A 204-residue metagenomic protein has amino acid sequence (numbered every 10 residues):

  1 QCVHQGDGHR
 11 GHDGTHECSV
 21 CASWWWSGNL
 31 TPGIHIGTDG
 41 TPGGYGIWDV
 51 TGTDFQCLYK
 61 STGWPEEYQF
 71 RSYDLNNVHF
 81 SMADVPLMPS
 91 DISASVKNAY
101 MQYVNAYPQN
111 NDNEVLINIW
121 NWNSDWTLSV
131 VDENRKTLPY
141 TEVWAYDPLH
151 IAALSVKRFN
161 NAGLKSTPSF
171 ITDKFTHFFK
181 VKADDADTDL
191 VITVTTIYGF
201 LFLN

Functional and structural regions predicted by a protein language model:
Q1-A94, N98, K136-L138, K157 (+1 more regions): Conserved beta-sheet core of the metallophosphoesterase superfamily
K60, F200-N204: Edge beta-strands of extracellular beta-sandwich domains
Q102-A106, N113-W122: Short edge beta-strand/loop segments characteristic of extracellular beta-sandwich folds
N110-D112, D125, D185-D189: Extracellular Ig-like/FN3 beta-sandwich strand-entry sites
S124-S155: Extended low-complexity, serine/threonine- and proline-enriched intrinsically disordered segments
L128, D187-Y198: Short, aromatic- and glycine-rich surface loops/edge beta-strands on solvent-exposed regions
E133-Y140, K182, T195, F202: Cleavable N-terminal export/targeting peptides
D147-K182: Aromatic sugar-binding surface patches on proteins that engage polysaccharides or sugar-phosphate polymers
